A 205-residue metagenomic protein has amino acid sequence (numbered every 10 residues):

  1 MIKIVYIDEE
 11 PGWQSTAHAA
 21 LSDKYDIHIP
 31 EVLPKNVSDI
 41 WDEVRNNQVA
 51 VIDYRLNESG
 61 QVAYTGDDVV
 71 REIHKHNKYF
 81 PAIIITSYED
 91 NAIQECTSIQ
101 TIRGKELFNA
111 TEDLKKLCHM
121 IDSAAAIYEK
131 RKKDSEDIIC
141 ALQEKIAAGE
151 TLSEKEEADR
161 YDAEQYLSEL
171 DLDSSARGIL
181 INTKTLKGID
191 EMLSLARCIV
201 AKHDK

Functional and structural regions predicted by a protein language model:
M1-L21, A50: Conserved acidic segment of CheY-like receiver
E10-W13, R55-G60, Y88-N91, F108-N109: Short acidic, S/G/P-rich loop/turn micro-motifs used as interaction or catalytic elements
D23-E31: A generic structural motif
P30-V49, D53: Acidic, metal-coordinating helix/loop segments flanking the phosphotransfer/catalytic sites of two-component signaling
N46-H74: Conserved phosphotransfer microenvironments
V70-A92, R103-G104: A short, hydrophobic beta-strand element within the central beta-sheet of small alpha/beta folds
D90-N91, E95-K155: Charged, amphipathic alpha-helical linkers/stalks
A126-K205: C-terminal output/effector regions of signal-responsive regulators
